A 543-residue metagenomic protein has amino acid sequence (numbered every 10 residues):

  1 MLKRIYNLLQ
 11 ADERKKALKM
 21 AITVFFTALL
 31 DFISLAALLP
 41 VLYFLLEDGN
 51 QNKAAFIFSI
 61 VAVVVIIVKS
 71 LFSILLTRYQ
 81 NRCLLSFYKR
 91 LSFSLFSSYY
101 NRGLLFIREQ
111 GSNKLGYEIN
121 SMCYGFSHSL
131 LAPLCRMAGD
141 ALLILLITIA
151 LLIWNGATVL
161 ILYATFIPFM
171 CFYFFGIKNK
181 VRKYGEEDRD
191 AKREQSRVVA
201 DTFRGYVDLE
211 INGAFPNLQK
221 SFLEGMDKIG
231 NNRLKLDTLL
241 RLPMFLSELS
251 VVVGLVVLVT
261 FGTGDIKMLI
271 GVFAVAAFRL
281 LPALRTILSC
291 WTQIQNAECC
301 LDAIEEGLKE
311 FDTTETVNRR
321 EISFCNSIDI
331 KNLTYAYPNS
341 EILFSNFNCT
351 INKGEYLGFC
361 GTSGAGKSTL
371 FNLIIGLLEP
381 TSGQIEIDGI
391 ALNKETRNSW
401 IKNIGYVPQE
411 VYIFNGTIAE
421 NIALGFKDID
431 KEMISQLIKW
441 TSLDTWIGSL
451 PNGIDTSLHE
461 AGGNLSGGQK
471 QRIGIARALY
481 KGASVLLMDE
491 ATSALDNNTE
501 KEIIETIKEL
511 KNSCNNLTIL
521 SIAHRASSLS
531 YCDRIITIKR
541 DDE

Functional and structural regions predicted by a protein language model:
M20-F26, C135-E187, V257-M268, V275 (+1 more regions): Transmembrane helices of ABC transporter permease
A21-L71, L152-V159, K267: Transmembrane helix-loop-helix hairpins at lipid-water interfaces of multipass membrane proteins, especially the type-1
Y100-L146, R204: Juxtamembrane loop-to-helix connectors within ABC transporter transmembrane domains
R108-K114, G185-K235, L301-I304, N318-R319: Loop segments that connect adjacent transmembrane helices in multi-pass transporters
V207-A214, T238-R241, F245, L280-G307 (+1 more regions): Cytosolic ends of transmembrane helices, especially the final helix of ABC transmembrane type-1 domains
I375: Helix-to-loop junction immediately C-terminal to a conserved catalytic motif
G405, E410, N421, L437-W440 (+1 more regions): ABC-family ATPase nucleotide-binding domain "signature/switch" substructure
V411-S457: Conserved "ABC signature" C-loop
